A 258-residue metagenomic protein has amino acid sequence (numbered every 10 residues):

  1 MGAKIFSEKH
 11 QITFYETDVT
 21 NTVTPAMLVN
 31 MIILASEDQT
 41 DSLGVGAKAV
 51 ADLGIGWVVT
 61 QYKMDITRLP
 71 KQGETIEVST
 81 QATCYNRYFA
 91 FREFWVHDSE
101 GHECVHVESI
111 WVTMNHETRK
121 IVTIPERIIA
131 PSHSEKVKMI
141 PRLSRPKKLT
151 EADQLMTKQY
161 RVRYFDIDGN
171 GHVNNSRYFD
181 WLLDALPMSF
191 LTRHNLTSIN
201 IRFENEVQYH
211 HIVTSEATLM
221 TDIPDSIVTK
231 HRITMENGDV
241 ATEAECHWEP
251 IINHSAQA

Functional and structural regions predicted by a protein language model:
M1-V59, H106, N115-T197, I251-A258: Hot-dog-fold acyl-thioester-processing enzymes
A3-S7, K63-T67, K71-P146, V207-Y209 (+1 more regions): HotDog/MaoC-like acyl-thioester-processing domains
G54-L69, H194-Q208: Small beta-barrel nucleic-acid-binding modules, principally OB-folds
E74-T75, A152-M156, Y209-I212: Short coil-to-beta-strand transition motifs
Y160-E245: Acidic/His-leaning functional-site neighborhoods
